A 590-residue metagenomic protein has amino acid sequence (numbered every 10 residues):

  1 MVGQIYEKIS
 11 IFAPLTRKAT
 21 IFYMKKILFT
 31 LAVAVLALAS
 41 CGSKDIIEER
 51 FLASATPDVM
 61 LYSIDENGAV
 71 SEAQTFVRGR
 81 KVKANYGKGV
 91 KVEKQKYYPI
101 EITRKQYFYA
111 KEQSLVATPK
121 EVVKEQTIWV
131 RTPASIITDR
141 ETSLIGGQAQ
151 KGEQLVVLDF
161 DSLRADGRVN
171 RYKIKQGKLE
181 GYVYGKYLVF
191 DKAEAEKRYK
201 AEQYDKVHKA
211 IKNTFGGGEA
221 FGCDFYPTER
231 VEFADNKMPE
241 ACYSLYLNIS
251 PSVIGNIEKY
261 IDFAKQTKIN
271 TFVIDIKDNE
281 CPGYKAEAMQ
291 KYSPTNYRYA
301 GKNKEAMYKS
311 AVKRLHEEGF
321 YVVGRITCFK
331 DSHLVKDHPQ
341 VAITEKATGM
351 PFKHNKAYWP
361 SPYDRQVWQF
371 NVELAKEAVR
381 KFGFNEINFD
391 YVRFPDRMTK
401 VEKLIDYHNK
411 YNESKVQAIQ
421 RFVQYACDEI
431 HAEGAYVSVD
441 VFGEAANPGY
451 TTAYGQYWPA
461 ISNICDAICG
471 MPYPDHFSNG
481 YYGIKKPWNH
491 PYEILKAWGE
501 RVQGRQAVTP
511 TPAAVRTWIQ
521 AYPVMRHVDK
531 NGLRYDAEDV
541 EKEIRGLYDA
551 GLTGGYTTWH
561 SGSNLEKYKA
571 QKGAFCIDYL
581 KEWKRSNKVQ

Functional and structural regions predicted by a protein language model:
D45, I100-T132, V169-T228, G573-D578: Boundary regions of SH3-family modules and the immediately adjacent low-complexity/disordered segments in eukaryotic
I64-R78, T138-K151: SH3/SH3-like (including bacterial SH3b) beta-barrel domains that bind proline-rich motifs or cell-wall ligands
T75-K111, Q150-G185: SH3/SH3-like beta-barrel superfamily modules
V231-S252, S310-V312, G324-E377, E541-K542: Active-site-adjacent "subsite" loops/lids of carbohydrate-active enzymes
I257-P282, K381-E386, A467, L547-G555: Catalytic domains of carbohydrate-active enzymes, especially glycoside hydrolases
T267-N303, D396-E402, Y568: Aromatic-lined carbohydrate-binding/catalytic grooves of carbohydrate-active enzymes
Y321-D331, N388, K415-Y454, P510-V524 (+1 more regions): Aromatic-lined carbohydrate-recognition surfaces of secreted/lumenal glycan-active proteins
C465-N479, W488-Q590: Substrate-binding cleft of secreted/luminal carbohydrate-active enzymes
